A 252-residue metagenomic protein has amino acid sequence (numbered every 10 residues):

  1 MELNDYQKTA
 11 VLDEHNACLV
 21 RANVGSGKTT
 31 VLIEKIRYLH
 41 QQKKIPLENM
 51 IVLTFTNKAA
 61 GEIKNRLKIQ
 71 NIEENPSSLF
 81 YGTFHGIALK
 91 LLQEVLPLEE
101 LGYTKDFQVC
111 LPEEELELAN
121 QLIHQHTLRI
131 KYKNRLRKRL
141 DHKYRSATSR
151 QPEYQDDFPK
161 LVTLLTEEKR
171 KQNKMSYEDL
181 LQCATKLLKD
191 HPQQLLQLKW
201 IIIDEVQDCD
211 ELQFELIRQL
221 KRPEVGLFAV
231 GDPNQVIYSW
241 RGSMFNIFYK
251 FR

Functional and structural regions predicted by a protein language model:
M1-E100: P-loop NTPase Walker
C18, I201-I202, C209, F228: Hydrophobic positions in the central parallel beta-sheet of the AAA+
G25, R37, I202, V206-D210 (+2 more regions): Catalytic acidic motif of RecA-like/P-loop NTPases
L32-I36, V52-F55, A59, I63-L67 (+7 more regions): Structural preference for long, well-ordered alpha-helical segments in enzyme cores
S77-S78, L98-E178: ATP-hydrolysis module of ASCE/P-loop NTPase motor domains, specifically the Walker B Asp-Glu catalytic pair
Y81-A88, D157-W200, D210-L216, P223: Conserved helicase/translocase P-loop NTPase motor core
G82, I203, G231: Active-site flanking residues adjacent to catalytic metal/cofactor-binding acidic residues
F214-R252: Conserved RecA-like helicase ATPase core segment that couples NTP binding/hydrolysis to strand translocation
